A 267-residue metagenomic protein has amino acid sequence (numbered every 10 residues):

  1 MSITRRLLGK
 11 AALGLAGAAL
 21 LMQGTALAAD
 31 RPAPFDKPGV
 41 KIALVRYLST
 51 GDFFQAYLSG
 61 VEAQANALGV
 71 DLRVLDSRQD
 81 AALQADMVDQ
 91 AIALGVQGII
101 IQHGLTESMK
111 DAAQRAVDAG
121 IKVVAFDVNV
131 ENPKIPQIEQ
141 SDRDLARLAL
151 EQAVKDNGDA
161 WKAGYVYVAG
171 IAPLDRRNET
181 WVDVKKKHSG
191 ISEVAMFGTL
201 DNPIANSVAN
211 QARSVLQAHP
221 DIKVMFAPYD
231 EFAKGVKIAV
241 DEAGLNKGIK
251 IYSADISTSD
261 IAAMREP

Functional and structural regions predicted by a protein language model:
M1-L13, A18-G24: Twin-arginine (Tat) signal peptide motif
I3, G9, L27-P267: A residue-level marker of the well-folded mature domains of exported/periplasmic proteins
